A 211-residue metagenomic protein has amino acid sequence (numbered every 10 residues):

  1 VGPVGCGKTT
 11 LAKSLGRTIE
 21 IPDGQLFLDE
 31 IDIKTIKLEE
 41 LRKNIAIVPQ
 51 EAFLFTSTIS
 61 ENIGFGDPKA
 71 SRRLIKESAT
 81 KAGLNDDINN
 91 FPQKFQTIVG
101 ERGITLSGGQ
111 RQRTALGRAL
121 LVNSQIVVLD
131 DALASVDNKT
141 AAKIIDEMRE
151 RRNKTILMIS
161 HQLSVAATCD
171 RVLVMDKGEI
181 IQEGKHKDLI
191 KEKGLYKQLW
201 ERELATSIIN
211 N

Functional and structural regions predicted by a protein language model:
T10, S107-G108, T114-A119, M158: ABC ATPase nucleotide-binding domain "signature" region
G16: Helix-to-loop junction immediately C-terminal to a conserved catalytic motif
Q25-F27, T35, R42, S60-E101 (+2 more regions): ABC ATPase nucleotide-binding domain helical subdomain, centered on the C-loop/LSGGQ "ABC signature"
F27, N85-T114, V136-K139, T206-N211: ABC-fold ATPase nucleotide-binding domain signature/coupling loops
N90, D146, A167-N211: C-terminal portion of ABC ATPase nucleotide-binding domains
L121-Q125: A short, proline-enriched helix->beta-strand linker immediately N-terminal to the Walker B motif in ABC-type P-loop
V127-D131: Catalytic Walker B motif of ABC-type/P-loop ATPase nucleotide-binding domains
E147-M158, A166: Conserved catalytic loops of ABC-family nucleotide-binding domains
